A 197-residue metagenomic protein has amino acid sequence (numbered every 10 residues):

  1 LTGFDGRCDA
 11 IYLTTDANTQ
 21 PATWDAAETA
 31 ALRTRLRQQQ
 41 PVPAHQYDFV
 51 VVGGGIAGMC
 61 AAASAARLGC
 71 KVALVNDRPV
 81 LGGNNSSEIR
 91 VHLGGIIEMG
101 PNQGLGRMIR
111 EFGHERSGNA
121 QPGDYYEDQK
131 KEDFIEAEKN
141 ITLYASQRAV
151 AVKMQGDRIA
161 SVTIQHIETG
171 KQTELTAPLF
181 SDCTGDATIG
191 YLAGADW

Functional and structural regions predicted by a protein language model:
L1-P41: Extracytoplasmic
P43-G55: Beta1/beta-strand and adjacent pyrophosphate-binding region of the FAD-binding site in flavoprotein oxidoreductases
H45-Y47, T169-L179: Core beta-strand elements of the Rossmann-like FAD/NAD(P) dinucleotide-binding domain in flavoenzyme oxidoreductases
V52, L175-G185: Short hydrophobic core segments
G58: N-terminal Rossmann-fold NAD(P) dinucleotide-binding loop
C70-K71, N76-R158: Conserved N-terminal/central alpha/beta ligand/cofactor-binding core
K153-E174: Conserved beta-strand-loop-beta-strand element in the redox core of flavoprotein oxidoreductases
D182-W197: Glycine-rich loop(s) and the adjacent beta-strand/alpha-helix scaffold that form part
